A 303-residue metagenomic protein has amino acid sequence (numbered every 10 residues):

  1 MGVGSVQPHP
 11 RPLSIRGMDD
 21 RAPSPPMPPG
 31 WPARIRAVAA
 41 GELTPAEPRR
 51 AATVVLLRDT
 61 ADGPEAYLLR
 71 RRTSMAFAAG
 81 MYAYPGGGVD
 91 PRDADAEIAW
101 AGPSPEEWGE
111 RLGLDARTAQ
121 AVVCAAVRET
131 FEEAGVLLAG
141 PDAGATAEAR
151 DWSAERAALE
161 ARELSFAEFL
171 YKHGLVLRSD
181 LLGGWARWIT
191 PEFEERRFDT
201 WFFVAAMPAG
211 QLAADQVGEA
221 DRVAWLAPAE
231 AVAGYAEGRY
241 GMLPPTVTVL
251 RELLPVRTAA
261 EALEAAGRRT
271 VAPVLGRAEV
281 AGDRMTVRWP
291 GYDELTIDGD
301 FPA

Functional and structural regions predicted by a protein language model:
V6-E132, V136-A303: N-terminal leader/linker segments that precede catalytic domains of diphosphate-processing enzymes
